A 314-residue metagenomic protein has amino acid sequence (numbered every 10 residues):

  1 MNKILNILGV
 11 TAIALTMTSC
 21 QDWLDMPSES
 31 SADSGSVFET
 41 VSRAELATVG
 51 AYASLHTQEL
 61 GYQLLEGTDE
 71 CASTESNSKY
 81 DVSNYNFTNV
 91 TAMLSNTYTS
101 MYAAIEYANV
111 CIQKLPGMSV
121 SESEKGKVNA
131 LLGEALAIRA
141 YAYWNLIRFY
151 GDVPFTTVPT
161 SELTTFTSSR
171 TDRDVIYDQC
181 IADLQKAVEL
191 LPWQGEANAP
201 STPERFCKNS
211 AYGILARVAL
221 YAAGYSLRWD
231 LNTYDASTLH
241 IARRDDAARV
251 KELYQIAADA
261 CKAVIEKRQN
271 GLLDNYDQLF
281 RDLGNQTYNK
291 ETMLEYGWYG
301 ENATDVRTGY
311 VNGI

Functional and structural regions predicted by a protein language model:
M1-E29: Bacterial Sec-dependent N-terminal signal peptides
N2-L5, A182, G213: Residue-level micro-sites within transmembrane alpha helices that shape and flank functional polar/acidic positions
G9-A12, G133, G213, A219: Small side chains
Q21-K79, V153, Y177, Q185-K186 (+1 more regions): An aromatic- and glycine-enriched ligand-binding surface/loop that stacks and positions planar moieties
D33, E39-E59, N77-Y150, T164-P200: Conserved, well-structured interaction surfaces
D152-P159, L190-A199, G271-Q278: Glycine- and aromatic-rich loop/turn segments at beta-sheet edges
P159-E162, W298-G300: Short, flexible loop/turn elements at secondary-structure junctions
